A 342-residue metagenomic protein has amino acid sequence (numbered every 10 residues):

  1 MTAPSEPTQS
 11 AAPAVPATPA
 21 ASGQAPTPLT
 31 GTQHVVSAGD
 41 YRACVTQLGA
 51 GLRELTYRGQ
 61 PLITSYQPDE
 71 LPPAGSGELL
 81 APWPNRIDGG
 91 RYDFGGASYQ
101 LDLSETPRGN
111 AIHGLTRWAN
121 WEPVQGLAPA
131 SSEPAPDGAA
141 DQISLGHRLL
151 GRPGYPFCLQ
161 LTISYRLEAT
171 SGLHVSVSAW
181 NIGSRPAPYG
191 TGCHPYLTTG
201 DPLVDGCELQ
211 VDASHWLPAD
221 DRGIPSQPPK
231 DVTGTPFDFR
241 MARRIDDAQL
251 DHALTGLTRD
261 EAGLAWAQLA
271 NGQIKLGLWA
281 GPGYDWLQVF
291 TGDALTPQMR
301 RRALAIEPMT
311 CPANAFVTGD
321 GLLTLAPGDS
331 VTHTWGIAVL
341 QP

Functional and structural regions predicted by a protein language model:
M1-G39: Short, Gly/Pro- and small/polar-rich lid/capping loops
Y41, N110-Q125, R243-T318: Acidic/His-leaning functional-site neighborhoods
R42-S104: Acidic-aromatic substrate-binding/catalytic surfaces of carbohydrate-active enzymes
V45, Y92-L101, V177, T324-L340: Short Pro-Gly-centered flexible turn/kink motifs
L103-A169: Extended, loop-rich substrate-binding clefts of extracytoplasmic carbohydrate-active enzymes
H147-P195, G200: Acidic, contiguous internal or C-terminal segments within carbohydrate-active enzymes that form a structured patch used
T162-S164, D320-L325: Beta-strand-rich interaction surfaces with strong enrichment in secreted/lumenal proteins
P186, Y196-G283: Active-site/ligand-binding surface loops and adjacent short beta/alpha elements that line catalytic pockets across
